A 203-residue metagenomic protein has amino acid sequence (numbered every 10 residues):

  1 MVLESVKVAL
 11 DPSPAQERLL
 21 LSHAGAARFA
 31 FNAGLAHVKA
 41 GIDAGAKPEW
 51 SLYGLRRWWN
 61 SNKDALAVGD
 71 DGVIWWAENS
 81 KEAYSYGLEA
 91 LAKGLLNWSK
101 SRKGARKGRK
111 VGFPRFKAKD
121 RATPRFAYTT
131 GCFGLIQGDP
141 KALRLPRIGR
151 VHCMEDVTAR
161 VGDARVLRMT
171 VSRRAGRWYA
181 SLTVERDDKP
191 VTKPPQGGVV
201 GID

Functional and structural regions predicted by a protein language model:
M1-I202: Nucleic-acid substrate recognition interfaces
